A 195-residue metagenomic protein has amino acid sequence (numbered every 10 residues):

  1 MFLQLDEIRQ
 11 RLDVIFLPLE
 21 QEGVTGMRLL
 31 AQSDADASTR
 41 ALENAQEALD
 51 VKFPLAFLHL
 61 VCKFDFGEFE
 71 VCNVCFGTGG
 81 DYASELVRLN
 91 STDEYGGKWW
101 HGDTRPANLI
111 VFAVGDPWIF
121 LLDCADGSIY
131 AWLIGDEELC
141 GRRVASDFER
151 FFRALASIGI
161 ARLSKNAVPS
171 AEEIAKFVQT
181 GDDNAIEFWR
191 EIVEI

Functional and structural regions predicted by a protein language model:
M1-F120, D182-I195: A surface-exposed partner-binding patch
L5-I8, I158-S170: Short cationic/low-complexity microdomains
E47, L89-N90, G141-R142, A167 (+1 more regions): Alpha-helical interaction segments
V71-V74, L86, L139, F148-E149 (+1 more regions): Short, charged/polar low-complexity linear motifs in solvent-exposed/disordered segments
D123-D126: Short acidic-glycine loop/turn motifs at beta-strand connectors
W132-S164: Compact, glycine/acidic-enriched structural inserts
L163-I195: Acidic, proline/glycine-rich low-complexity IDRs
